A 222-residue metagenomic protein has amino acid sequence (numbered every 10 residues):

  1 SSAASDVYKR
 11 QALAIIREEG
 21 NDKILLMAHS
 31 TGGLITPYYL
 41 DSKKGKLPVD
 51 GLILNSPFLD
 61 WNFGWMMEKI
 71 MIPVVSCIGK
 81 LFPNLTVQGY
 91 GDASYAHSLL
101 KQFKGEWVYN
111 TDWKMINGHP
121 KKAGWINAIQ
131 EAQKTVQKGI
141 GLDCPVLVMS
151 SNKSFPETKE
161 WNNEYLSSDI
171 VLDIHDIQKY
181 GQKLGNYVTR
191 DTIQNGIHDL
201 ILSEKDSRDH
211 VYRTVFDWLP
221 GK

Functional and structural regions predicted by a protein language model:
A3-Y8: Short, small-residue-biased leader/transition segments that mark boundaries at the very start of proteins
K9-D22: Conserved acidic catalytic loop of the alpha/beta-hydrolase fold
M27, I35-K122: Alpha/beta-hydrolase-fold enzymes
S30: Catalytic nucleophile serine of serine hydrolases, specifically the conserved "nucleophile elbow" pentapeptide
N117-K138: Active-site nucleophile elbow and catalytic-triad environment of alpha/beta-hydrolase enzymes
V148-S150: Short beta-strand/loop motif that positions the catalytic acidic residue of the alpha/beta-hydrolase fold
N152-T192: Conserved loop-alpha-helix segment in the C-terminal half of the alpha/beta-hydrolase fold that carries the catalytic
Y187-K222: Catalytic active-site module of serine/aspartate enzymes centered on a nucleophile-bearing elbow/loop
